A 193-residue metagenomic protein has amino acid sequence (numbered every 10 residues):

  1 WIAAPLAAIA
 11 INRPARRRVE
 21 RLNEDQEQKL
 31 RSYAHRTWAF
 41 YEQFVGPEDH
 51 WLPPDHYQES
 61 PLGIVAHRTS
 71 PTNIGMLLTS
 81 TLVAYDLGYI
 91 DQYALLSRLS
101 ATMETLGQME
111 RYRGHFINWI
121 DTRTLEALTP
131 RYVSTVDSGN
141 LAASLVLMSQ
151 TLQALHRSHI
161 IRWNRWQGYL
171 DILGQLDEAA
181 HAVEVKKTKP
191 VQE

Functional and structural regions predicted by a protein language model:
W1-E193: Acidic, mature catalytic/reactive cores of soluble proteins
